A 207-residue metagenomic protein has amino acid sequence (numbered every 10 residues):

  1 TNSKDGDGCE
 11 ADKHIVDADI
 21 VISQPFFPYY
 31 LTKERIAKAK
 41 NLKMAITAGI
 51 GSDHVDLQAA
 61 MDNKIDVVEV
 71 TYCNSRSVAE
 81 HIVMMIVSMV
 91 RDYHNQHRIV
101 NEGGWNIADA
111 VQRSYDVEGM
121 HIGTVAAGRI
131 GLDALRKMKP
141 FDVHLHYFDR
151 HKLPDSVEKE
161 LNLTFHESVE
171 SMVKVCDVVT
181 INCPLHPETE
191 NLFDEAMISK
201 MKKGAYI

Functional and structural regions predicted by a protein language model:
T1-S23: N-terminal glycine-/charge-rich "phosphate-binding" loop or analogous flexible N-terminal tail
D5, P25-F26, I50, D177 (+1 more regions): Short glycine-/small-residue-rich Rossmann-like dinucleotide-binding loops
G8-I15, K33-A37, S168-M172, A196: Short amphipathic alpha-helix with an adjacent loop that forms part of the alpha/beta core around
K13, A37, V55-D62, M138 (+1 more regions): Short loop/helix-cap segments at secondary-structure boundaries that form the rim of catalytic
A18, A39-L42, V175-C176, M201-A205: An anion/phosphate-binding loop that grips the pyrophosphate of nucleotide cofactors and donors
D19-N101: Phosphate/diphosphate ligand-binding glycine-rich loop within oxidoreductases
D66, S88, H144, T164 (+1 more regions): Residue-level detector of anion-binding/catalytic polar loops
Y93, A108-K203: Rossmann-like dinucleotide/phosphate-binding beta-alpha-beta segment
